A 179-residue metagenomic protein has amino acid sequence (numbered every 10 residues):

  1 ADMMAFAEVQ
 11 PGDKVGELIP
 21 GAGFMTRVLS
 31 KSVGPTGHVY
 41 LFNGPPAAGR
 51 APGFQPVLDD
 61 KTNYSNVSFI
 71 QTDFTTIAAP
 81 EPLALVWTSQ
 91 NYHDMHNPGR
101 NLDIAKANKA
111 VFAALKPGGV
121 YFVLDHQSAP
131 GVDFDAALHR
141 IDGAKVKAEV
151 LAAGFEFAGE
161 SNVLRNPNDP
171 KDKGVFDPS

Functional and structural regions predicted by a protein language model:
Q10-G21: Conserved class I S-adenosyl-L-methionine
P11-G12, P35-G37, L115-Y121: Short glycine-dipeptide loop
G23-R27: Glycine-rich SAM-binding Motif I of class I
S30-G34, L102-P117: A short glycine-rich, Lys/Arg-flanked "PGG" loop and its adjoining helix->strand segment in the class I
Y64, I77-W87: A short acidic, Gly/Pro-enriched loop at the edge of an enzyme's catalytic core that lines a small-molecule cofactor
L83-A105: A short SAM/SAH-binding and catalytic strip from SAM-dependent methyltransferases
N108, G118-Q127: Conserved beta-strand signature within the Rossmann-like core of class I S-adenosyl-L-methionine
D133-E160: Conserved Class I S-adenosyl-L-methionine
